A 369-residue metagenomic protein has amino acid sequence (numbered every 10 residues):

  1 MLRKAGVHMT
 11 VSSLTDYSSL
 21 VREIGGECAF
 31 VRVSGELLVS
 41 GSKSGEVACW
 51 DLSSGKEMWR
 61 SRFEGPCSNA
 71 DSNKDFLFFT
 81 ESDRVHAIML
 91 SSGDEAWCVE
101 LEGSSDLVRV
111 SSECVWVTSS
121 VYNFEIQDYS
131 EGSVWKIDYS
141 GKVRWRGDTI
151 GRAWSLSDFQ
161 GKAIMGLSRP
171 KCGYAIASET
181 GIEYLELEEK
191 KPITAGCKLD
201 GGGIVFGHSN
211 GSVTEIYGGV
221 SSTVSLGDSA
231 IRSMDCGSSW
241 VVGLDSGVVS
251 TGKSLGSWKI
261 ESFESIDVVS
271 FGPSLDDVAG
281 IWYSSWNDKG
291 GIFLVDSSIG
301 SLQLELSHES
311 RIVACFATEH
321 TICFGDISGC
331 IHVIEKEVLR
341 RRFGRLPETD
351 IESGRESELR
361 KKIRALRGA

Functional and structural regions predicted by a protein language model:
L2-G26, S53-K56: A short helix->beta-strand "capping" segment at the edge of beta-propeller domains
D16-E23, K56-S61, D94-V99, G141-G147 (+4 more regions): A short beta-strand motif characteristic of beta-propeller blades
G26-R32, E64-K74, E102-S112, T149-Q160 (+4 more regions): Repeated scaffold domains used in trafficking and secretory/extracellular systems, primarily beta-propellers
L38, L77, V115, A163 (+4 more regions): Hydrophobic beta-strand positions that form the internal "hydrophobic ladder" of WD40/Gbeta-like beta-propeller blades
A48, H86-A87, W135, G173-A175 (+4 more regions): WD40 beta-propeller blade core
F79-T80, F124-E131, S168-P170, S285-G290: Short, solvent-exposed loop/turn segments at conserved positions within beta-propeller repeat blades
I260-V295: Loop/turn-rich, solvent-exposed surfaces of beta-rich toroidal or solenoidal domains
H308-A369: Blade-level signature of beta-propeller repeat domains, shared across WD40, Kelch, NHL, RCC1 and BNR/Asp-box propellers
